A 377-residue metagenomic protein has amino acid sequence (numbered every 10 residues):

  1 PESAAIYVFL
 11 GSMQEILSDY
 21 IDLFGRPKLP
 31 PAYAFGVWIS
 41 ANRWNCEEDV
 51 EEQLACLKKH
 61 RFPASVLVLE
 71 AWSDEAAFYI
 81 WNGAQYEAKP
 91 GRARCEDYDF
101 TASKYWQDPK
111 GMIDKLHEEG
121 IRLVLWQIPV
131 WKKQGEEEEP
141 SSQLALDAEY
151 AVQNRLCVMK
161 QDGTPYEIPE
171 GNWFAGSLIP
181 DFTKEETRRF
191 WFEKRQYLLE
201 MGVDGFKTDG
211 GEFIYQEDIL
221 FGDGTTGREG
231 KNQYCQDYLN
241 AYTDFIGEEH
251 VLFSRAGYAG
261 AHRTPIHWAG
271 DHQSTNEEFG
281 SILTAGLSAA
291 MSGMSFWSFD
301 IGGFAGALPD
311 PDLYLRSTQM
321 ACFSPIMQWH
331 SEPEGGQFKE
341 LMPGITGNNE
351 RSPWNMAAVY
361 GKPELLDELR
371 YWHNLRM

Functional and structural regions predicted by a protein language model:
P1-M377: Catalytic-domain carbohydrate-binding cleft regions of carbohydrate-active enzymes
